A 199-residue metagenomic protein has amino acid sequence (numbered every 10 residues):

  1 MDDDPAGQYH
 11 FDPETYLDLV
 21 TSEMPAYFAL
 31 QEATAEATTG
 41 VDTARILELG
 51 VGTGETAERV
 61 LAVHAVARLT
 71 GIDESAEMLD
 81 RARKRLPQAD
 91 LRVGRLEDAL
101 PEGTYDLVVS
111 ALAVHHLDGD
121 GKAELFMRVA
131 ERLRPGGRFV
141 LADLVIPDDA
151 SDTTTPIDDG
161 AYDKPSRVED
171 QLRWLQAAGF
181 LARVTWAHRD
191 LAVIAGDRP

Functional and structural regions predicted by a protein language model:
M1-G40, T154: Conserved class I S-adenosyl-L-methionine
T43-A44: Nucleotide donor/acceptor-binding cores
L47, T53-D98: Class I SAM-dependent methyltransferase SAM/SAH-binding core
V109: A conserved beta-strand element that flanks and buttresses the S-adenosyl-L-methionine
L112-H116: Short catalytic micro-motifs in class I SAM-dependent methyltransferases
A123-P135: A short glycine-rich, Lys/Arg-flanked "PGG" loop and its adjoining helix->strand segment in the class I
R138-L191: C-terminal alpha-helical "lid/dimerization" subdomain adjacent to the S-adenosyl-L-methionine
I194-P199: C-terminal lobe and adjacent flexible extensions of AdoMet/dcAdoMet transferase-like proteins
